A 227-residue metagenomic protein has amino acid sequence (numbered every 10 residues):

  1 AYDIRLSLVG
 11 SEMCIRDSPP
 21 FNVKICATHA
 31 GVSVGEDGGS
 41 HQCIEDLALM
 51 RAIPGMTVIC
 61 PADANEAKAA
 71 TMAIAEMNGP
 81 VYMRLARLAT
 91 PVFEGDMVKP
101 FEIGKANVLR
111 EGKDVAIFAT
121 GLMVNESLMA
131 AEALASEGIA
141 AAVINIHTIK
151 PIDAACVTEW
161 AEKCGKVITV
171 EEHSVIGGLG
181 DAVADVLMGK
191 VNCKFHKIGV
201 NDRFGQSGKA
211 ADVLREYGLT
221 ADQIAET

Functional and structural regions predicted by a protein language model:
A1-I4, L8-I15: Short, small-residue-biased leader/transition segments that mark boundaries at the very start of proteins
A1-Y2, I44-D46, K68-A69, F101-K105 (+1 more regions): A generic local structural motif
R5, I59-A62, F118-A119, E171: Small/polar loops that bind or transfer phosphate-bearing groups
S11-E12, R16-D17, D37-A48, A154-W160 (+1 more regions): Active-site-proximal loop->helix
S18-K24, T28, E45, I53-M56 (+5 more regions): Short coil/turn connectors at secondary-structure junctions
N22, A27, C60, A64-I103: Catalytic domains of riboflavin
T28-E76: Conserved thiamine diphosphate
V34-G35, A86-T227: Thiamine diphosphate
